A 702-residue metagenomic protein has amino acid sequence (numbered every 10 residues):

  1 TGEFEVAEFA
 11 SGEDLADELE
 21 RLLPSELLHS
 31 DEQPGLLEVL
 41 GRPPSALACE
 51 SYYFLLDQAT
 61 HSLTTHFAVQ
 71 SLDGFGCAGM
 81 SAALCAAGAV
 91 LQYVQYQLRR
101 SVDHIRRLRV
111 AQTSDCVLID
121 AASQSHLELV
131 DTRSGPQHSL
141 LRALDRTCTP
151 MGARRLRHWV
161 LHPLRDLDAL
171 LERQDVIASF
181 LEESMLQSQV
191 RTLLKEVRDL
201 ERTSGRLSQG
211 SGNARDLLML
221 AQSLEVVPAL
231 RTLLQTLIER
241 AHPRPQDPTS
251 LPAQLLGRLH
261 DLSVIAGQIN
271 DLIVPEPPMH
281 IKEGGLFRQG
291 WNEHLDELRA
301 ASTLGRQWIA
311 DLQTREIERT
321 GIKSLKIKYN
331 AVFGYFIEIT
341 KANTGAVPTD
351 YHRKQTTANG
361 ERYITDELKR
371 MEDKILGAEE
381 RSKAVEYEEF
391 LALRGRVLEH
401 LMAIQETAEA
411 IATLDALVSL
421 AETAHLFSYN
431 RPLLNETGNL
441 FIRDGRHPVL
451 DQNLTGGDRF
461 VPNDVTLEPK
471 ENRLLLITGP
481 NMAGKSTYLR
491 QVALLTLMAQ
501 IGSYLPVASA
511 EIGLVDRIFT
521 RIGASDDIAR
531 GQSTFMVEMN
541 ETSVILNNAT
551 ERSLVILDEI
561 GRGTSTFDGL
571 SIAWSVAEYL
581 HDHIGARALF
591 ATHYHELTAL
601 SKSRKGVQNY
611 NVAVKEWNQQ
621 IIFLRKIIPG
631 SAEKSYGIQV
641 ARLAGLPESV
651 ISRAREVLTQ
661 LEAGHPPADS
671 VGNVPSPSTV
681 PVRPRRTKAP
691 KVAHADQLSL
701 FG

Functional and structural regions predicted by a protein language model:
T1-S179, K195-S208, G212-T314, N439-F441 (+1 more regions): Charged catalytic and DNA/RNA-contacting regions of genome-maintenance and nucleic-acid-processing enzymes
S71-G76, L156-V160, F180-L186, G205 (+4 more regions): Glycine- and acidic
M80, C148, H158-W159, T340-D373 (+1 more regions): ATPase nucleotide-binding head domains, primarily ABC-like/P-loop NTPase cores
Q209, N213, S223-V226, S250-Q254 (+3 more regions): Charged, surface-exposed helical/loop "interaction arms" that form contiguous linear patches used for dimerization
I327-K328: Divalent-cation
T357, E361-G395: Extended, charged coiled-coil "arm/hinge" scaffolds of SMC/Rad50-like chromosome-maintenance ATPases and other large
